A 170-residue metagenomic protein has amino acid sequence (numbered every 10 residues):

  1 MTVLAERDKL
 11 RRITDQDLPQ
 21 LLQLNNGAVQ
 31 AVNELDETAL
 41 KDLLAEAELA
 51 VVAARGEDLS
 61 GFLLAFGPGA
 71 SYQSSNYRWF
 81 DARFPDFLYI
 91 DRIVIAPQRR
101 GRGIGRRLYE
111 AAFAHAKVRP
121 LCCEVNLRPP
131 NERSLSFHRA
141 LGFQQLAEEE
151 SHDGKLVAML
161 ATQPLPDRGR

Functional and structural regions predicted by a protein language model:
A5-L21: A short beta-loop-alpha structural element at the N-terminal edge of CoA-dependent acyl/N-acetyltransferase catalytic
Q30-G56: Active-site rim helix/loop that mediates acceptor-substrate recognition in acyltransferases
L64-R92: Conserved acyl-donor/pantetheine-binding loop and adjacent beta-alpha core of acyl/acetyltransferases and related
A82, E150-R170: C-terminal "cap" of GNAT-fold acetyltransferases
D91-R100, N126-R128: A short, internal acetyl-CoA/4′-phosphopantetheine-binding micro-motif in the GNAT/acyltransferase core
I95, G101-A114, A140: Conserved acetyl-CoA-binding loop-helix of GNAT-fold acetyltransferases
A116-L127: Conserved GNAT acetyl-CoA-binding A-motif
R128-E148: Conserved active-site alpha-helix within GNAT-family acetyltransferase domains
